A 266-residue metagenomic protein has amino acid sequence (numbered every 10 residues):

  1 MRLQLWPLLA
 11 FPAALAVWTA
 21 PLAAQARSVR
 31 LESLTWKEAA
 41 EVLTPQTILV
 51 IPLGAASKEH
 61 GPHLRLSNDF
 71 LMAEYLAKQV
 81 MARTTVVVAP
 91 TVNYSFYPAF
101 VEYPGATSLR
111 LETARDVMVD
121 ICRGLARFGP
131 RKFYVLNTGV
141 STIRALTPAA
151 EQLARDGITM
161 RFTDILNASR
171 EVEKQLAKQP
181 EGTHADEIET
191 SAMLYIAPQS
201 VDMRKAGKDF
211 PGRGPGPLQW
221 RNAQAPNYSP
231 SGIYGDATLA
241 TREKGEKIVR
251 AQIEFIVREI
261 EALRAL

Functional and structural regions predicted by a protein language model:
M1-L5: Positively charged n-region of N-terminal signal peptides that target proteins for export
P7-A20: Bacterial N-terminal signal peptides
A23-E112, D116-L266: Extended, histidine- and acidic-residue-enriched regions that form the cofactor-binding/catalytic faces
